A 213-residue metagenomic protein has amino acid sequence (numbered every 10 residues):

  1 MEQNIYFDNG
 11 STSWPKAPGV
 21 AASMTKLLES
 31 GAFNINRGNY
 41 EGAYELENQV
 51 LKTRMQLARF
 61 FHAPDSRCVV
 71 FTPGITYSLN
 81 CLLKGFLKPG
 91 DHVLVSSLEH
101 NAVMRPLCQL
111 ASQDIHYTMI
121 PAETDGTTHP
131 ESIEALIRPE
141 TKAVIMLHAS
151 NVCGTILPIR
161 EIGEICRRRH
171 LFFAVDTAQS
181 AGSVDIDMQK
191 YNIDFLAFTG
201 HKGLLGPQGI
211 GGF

Functional and structural regions predicted by a protein language model:
M1-F213: Pyridoxal 5′-phosphate
